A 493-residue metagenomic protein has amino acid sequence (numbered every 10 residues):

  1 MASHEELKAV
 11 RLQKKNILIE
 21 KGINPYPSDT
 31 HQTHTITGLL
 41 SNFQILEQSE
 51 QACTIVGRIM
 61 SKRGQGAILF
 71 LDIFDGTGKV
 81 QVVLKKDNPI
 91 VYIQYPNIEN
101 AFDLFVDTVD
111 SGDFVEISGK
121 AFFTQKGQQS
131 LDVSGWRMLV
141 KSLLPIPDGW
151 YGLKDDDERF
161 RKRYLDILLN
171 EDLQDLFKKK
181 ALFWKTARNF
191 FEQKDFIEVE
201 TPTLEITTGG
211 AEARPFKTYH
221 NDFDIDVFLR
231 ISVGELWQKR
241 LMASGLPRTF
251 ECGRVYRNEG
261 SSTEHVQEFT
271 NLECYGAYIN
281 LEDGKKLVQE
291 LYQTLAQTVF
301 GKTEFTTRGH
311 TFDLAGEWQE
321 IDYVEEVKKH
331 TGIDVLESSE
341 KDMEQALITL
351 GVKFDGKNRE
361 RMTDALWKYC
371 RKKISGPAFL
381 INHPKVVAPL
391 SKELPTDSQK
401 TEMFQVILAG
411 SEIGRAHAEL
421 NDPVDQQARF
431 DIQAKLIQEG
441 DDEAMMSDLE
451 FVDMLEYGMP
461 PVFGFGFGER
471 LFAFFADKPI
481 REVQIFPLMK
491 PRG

Functional and structural regions predicted by a protein language model:
M1-G493: Class II aminoacyl-tRNA synthetase catalytic cores and aaRS-like
